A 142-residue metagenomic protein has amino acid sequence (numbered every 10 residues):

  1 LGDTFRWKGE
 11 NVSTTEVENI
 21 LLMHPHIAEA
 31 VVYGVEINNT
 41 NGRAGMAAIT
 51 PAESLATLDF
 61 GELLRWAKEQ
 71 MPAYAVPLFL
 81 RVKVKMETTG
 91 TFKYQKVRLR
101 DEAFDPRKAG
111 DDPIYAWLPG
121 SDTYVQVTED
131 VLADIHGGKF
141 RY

Functional and structural regions predicted by a protein language model:
L1-A75, G90-Y94, R98: AMP-binding/adenylate-forming catalytic core of the ANL superfamily
M71-K93, P113-G137: AMP-binding/adenylate-forming catalytic domain of the ANL superfamily
R81, R100-D101: Nucleotide phosphate-binding site architecture
E102-Y115: A short, polar/charged loop-to-alpha-helix boundary motif
D105-K108, L132, K139: Flexible coil/turn and secondary-structure edge motifs
